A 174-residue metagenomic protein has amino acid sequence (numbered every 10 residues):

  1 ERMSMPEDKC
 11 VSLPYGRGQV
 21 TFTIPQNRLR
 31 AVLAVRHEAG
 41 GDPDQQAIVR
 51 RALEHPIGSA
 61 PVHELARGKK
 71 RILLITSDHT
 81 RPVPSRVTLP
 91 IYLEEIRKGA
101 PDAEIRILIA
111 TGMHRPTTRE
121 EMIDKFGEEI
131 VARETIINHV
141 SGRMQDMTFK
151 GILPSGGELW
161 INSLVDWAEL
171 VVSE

Functional and structural regions predicted by a protein language model:
M3-R51: N-terminal amphipathic/basic leader segments beginning at the initiator methionine
G40-P43, L65-A66, R71, V83: Trp/Phe/Arg-rich N-terminal binding region typifying the photolyase-homology
I57-A60, I91-E94, P154-L164: Short alpha-helical segments and helix-capping/turn motifs at coil-helix boundaries
I57-L73, K98-A103: Glycine-rich phosphate/diphosphate-binding loops that line cofactor/substrate pockets in enzymes
G68-R71, P101-I105, V131-R133, D166-L170: Short coil/turn connectors at secondary-structure junctions
R71-P82, R106-G112: Short glycine-rich or small-residue beta-strand-to-loop segments that form or flank ligand, phosphate, metal/Fe-S
R81-D102: Histidine-anchored nucleotide/phosphate-binding helix
T117-E174: An acidic, phosphate/nucleotide-engaging active-site surface
